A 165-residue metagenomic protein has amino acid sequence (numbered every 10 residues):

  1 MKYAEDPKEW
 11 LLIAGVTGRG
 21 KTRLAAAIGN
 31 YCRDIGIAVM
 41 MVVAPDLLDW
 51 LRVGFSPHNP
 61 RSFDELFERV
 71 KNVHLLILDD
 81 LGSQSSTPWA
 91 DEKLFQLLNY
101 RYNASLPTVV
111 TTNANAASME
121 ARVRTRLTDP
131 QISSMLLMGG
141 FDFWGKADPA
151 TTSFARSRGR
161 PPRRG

Functional and structural regions predicted by a protein language model:
M1-E5: Pre-Walker A adenine-sensing motif
D6-P7, I35, V70-V73, R101-S105: Short loop/turn elements that form and flank the Walker-type P-loop nucleotide-binding site in RecA-like NTPase cores
P7-A25: Walker A/P-loop nucleotide-binding motif
K8-L12, A38-V39, L75, P107-V109: Residue-level preference for the first positions of well-ordered beta-strands
G29, R33-D34, L47-F55, L81-G165: Replace "adjacent to P-loop NTPase cores in ATP/GTP-dependent enzymes" with "adjacent to NTP-binding cores
R33-N72: Short glycine-rich substrate-engagement loop in P-loop NTPases that contacts/grips substrate
